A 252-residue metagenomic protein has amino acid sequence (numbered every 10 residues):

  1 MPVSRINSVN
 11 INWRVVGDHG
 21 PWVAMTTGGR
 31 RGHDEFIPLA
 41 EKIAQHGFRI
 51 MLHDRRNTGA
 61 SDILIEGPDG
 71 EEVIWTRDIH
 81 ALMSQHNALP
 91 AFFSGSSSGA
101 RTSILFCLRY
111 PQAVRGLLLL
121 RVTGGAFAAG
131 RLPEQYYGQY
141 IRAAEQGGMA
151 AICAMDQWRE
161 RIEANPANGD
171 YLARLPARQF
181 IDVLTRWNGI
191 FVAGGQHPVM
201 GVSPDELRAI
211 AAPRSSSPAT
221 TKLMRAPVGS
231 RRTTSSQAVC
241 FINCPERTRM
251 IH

Functional and structural regions predicted by a protein language model:
V9-D62: Conserved HGGG/HGGXW glycine-rich cap/lid loop of the alpha/beta-hydrolase fold
L52-S94: Active-site loop/oxyanion-hole signature of alpha/beta-hydrolase fold enzymes
G95-G99, S103: Gly/Ala-rich beta-loop-alpha elbow adjacent to hydrolase catalytic centers
I104, L108-R109, A113-Q146: Flexible "cap/lid" loop of the alpha/beta hydrolase fold
A128-R131, Q146-F191, Q196: Conserved alpha/beta-hydrolase catalytic His-Asp/Glu region
I210, S216-P218: Short beta-strand/loop motif that positions the catalytic acidic residue of the alpha/beta-hydrolase fold
L223-V228: Conserved alpha/beta-hydrolase "acid-adjacent" motif
I242-H252: Catalytic histidine-centered segment of alpha/beta-hydrolase-like enzymes
